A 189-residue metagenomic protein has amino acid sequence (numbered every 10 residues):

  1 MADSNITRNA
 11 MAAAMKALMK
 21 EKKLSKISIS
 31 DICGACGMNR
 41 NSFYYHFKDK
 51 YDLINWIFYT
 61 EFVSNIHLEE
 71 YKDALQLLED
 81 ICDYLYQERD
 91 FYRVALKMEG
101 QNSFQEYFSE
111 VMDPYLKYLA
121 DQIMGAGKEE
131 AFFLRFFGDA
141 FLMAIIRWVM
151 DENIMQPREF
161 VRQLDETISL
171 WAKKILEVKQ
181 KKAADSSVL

Functional and structural regions predicted by a protein language model:
D3-A10, E129: N-terminal positioning helix adjacent to the helix-turn-helix/winged-helix DNA-binding module
R8-K16, K20, S25-I29, G34-G37 (+2 more regions): An amphipathic alpha-helix adjacent to DNA-recognition modules
A17-L24, E88, Q122, W148 (+2 more regions): Basic, amphipathic alpha-helical hairpins
K20-K22, K128, A184, V188: Cytosolic nucleotide-binding catalytic cores of signal-transduction proteins
I27-S28, R93-A95, F104, P157: Short, hydrophobic secondary-structure boundary micro-motifs
S64-Q101: Helix-adjacent hinge/juxtasegments
D80, Q101-D139, M143, S169 (+1 more regions): Amphipathic alpha-helical packing segments from all-alpha helical-bundle domains
R147-L189: C-terminal peripheral helix-coil segments that are non-catalytic and often amphipathic
